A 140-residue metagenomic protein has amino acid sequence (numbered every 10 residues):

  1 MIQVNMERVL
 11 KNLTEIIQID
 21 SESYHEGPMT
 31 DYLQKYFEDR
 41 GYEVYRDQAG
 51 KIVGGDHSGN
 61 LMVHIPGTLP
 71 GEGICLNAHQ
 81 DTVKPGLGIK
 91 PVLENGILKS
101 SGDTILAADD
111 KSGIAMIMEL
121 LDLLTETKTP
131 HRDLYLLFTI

Functional and structural regions predicted by a protein language model:
I2-G27: N-terminal capping segment at the start of a domain
Q3-E7, Q34, I89-E94: Short hydrophobic/aromatic-rich motifs at helix boundaries and adjacent loops
E7, G27-P28, A108, A115: Residue-level recognition of alpha-helix initiation/capping sites
L10, T14, Q34, I114-D122: Predominant activation on well-ordered alpha-helical scaffold segments within soluble catalytic domains
T14-E22, E38-Y42, D122-P130: Generic secondary-structure signature for well-ordered alpha-helical cores
I17, S21, K51, I105: Conserved short-loop catalytic and cofactor-binding motifs
E22-L69: A non-catalytic alpha/beta surface segment that caps or lines the substrate-entry region of metallo-dependent hydrolase
H57, H64-P66, P70-D133, F138: Active-site metal-coordination/substrate-binding segment of hydrolases, especially metallo-dependent peptidases
